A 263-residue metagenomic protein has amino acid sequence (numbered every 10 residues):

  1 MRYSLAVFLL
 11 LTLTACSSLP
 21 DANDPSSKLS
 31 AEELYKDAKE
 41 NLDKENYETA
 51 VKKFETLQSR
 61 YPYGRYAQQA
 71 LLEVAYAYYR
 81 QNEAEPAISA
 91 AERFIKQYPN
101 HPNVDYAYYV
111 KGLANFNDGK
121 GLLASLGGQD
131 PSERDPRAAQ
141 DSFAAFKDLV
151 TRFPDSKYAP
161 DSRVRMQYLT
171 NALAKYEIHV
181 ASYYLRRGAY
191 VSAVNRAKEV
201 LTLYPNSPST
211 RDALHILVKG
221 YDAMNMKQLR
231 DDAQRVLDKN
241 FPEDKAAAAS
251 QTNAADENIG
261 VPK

Functional and structural regions predicted by a protein language model:
M1-C16: Sec-dependent bacterial lipoprotein signal peptides
A15-K263: Acidic, polar-rich low-complexity tracts and alpha-helical solenoid repeat scaffolds
